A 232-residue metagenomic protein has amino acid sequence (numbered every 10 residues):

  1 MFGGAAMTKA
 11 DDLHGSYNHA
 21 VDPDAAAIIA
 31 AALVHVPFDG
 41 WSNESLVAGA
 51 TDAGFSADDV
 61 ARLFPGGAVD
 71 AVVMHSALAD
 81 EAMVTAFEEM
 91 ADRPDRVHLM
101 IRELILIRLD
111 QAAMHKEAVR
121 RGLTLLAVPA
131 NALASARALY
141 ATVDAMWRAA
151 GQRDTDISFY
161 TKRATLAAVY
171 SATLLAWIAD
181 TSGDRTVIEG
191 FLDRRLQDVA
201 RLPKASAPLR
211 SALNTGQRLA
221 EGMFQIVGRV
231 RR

Functional and structural regions predicted by a protein language model:
M1-V21, L209, Q217: N-terminal intrinsically disordered/low-complexity leader segments
H14-A48, D52-D58, G66-V73, A77: Short, amphipathic alpha-helix enriched in basic
D22, A86-R121: Hydrophobic alpha-helical connector segments
A82, R96-Q111, N131, A138 (+2 more regions): C-terminal ligand-sensing/allosteric alpha-helical core of TetR-family HTH transcriptional regulators
Q111-L133, R137: Amphipathic alpha-helical segments used for helix-helix packing
A130-Q152, Y160-A167, S171: Amphipathic alpha-helical packing segments from all-alpha helical-bundle domains
Q152-N214: Hydrophobic/aromatic-rich alpha-helical bundle segments in the mid-to-C-terminal region
A205-R232: Long, charge-rich low-complexity segments
